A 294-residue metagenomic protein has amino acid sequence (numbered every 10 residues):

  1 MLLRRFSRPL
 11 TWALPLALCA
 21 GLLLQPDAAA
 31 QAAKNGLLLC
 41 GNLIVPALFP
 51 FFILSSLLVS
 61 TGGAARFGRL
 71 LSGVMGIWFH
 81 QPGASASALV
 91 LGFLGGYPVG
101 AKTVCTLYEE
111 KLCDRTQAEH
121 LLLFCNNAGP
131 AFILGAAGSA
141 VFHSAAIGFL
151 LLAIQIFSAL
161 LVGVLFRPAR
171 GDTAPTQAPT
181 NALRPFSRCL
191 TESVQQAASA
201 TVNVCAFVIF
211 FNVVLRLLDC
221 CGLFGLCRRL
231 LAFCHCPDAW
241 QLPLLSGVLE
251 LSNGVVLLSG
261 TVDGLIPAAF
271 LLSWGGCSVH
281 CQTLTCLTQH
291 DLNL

Functional and structural regions predicted by a protein language model:
M1-A13: N-terminal membrane topogenic signal
R4, E109, F142-N181, T285-L294: Juxtamembrane and boundary regions of transmembrane helices in multi-pass small-molecule transporters and channels
T11-A29, F51-G62, F166-A169, F211-L223: Structural signal for alpha-helical transmembrane segments and their membrane-water exit/capping regions in multi-pass
L22-A30, T176-T191: Short, membrane-interfacial amphipathic segments enriched in basic
L23-K34, S60-A64, G135-A137, A145 (+3 more regions): Transmembrane helix-loop junctions in multi-pass membrane proteins
L43-S55, F132, G163, A200-N212 (+1 more regions): Hydrophobic alpha-helical transmembrane segments in multi-pass membrane proteins
M75-F142, L244-G260, L265-D291: Alpha-helical membrane segments and immediately flanking helix-loop junctions that form or couple to the substrate/ion
V194-L272: Transmembrane helical segments that form the transport core of multi-pass membrane transport proteins
